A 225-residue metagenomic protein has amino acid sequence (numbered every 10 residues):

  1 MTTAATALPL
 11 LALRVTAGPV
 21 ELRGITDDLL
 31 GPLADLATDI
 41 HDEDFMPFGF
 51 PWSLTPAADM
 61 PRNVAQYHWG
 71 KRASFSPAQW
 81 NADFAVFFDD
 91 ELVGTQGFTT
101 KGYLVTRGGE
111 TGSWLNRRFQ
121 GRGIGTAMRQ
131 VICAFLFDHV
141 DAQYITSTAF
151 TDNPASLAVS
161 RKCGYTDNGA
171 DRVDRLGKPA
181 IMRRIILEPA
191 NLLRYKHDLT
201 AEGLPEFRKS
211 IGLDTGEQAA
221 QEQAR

Functional and structural regions predicted by a protein language model:
M1-R118, F135, V173-R225: GNAT-family acyltransferases
T106, G123, A155: Residues that form or flank phosphate/diphosphate-binding pockets in enzymes that use nucleotide phosphates
S113-L115, G121-L136, A158-K162: Conserved acetyl-CoA-binding loop-helix of GNAT-fold acetyltransferases
D138-T148: Conserved GNAT acetyl-CoA-binding A-motif
S147-L157: Conserved beta-strand-loop-alpha-helix junction that forms the acyl-donor binding cleft
T148, D171-V173: Short, Lys/Arg-rich nucleic-acid/phosphate-binding segment
R161-D171: Conserved acetyl-CoA-binding loop of GNAT-fold acetyltransferases
